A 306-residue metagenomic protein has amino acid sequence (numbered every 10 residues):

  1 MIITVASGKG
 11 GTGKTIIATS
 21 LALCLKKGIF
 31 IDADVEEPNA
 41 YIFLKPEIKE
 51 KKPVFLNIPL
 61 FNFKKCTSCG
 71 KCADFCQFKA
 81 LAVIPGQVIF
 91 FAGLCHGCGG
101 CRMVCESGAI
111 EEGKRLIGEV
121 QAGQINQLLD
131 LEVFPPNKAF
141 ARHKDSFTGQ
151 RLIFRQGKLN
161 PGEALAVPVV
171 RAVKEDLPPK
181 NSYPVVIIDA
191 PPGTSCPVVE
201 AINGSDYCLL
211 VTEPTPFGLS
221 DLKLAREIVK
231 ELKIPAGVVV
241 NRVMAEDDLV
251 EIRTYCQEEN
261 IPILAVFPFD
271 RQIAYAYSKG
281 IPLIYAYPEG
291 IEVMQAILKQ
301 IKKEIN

Functional and structural regions predicted by a protein language model:
M1-L25: Walker A (P-loop) phosphate-binding motif
G28-Y41: Short beta-strand-centered segment that lines the nucleotide-binding/catalytic pocket of NTP-utilizing
D34, Q156-L165, A172-V198: Switch II (G3) loop of P-loop NTPases
P38-L56: P-loop NTPase switch/communication element
L60-K79, I89-G108: Cysteine-centered iron-sulfur cluster-binding motifs in ferredoxin-type domains/subunits of redox enzymes
E119-R151: Intrinsically disordered, low-complexity terminal tails and inter-domain linkers enriched for S/T/G/P/D/E
P197-P216, L222: Inter-motif core of Ras-like GTPase G domains
I228-N306: C-terminal lobe/tail of nucleotide-utilizing enzymes
